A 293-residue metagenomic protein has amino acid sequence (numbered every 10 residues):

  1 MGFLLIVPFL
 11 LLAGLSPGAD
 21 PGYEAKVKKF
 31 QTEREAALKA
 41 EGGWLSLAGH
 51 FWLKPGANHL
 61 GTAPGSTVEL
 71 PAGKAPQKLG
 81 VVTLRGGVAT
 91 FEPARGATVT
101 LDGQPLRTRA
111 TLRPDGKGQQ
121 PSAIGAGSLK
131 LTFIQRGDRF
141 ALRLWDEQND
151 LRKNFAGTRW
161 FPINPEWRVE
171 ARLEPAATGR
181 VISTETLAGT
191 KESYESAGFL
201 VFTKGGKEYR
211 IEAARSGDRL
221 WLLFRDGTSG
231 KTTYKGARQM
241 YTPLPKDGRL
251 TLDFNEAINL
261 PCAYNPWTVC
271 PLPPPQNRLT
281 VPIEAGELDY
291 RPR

Functional and structural regions predicted by a protein language model:
G2-A13: Bacterial N-terminal signal peptides
G18-F51: N-terminal pre-domain segments of enzymes
L47, W52-P121: Forkhead-associated
K78-L84, L129-Q135, A171, Y209-A213: Broad, structure-driven detector of short, well-ordered beta-strand segments within folded domains
L101-K117, E208-E256: An exposed acidic His-Trp-rich patch
G125-K191: Surface-exposed beta-loop interaction hotspot
T158, G227-K231, R249-T251, N255-R293: Extended, aromatic/histidine-rich regions of cofactor-dependent oxidoreductases associated with respiratory
E170-S229, Y234: Flexible, glycine-rich surface segments
